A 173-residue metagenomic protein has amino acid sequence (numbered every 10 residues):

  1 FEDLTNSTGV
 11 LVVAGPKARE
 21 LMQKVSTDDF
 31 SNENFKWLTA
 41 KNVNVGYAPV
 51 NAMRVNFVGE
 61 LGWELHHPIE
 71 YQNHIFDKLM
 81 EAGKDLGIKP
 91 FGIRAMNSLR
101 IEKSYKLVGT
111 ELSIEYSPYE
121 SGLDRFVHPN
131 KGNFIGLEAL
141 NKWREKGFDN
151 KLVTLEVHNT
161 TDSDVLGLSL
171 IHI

Functional and structural regions predicted by a protein language model:
F1-I171: Conserved, structured C-terminal
